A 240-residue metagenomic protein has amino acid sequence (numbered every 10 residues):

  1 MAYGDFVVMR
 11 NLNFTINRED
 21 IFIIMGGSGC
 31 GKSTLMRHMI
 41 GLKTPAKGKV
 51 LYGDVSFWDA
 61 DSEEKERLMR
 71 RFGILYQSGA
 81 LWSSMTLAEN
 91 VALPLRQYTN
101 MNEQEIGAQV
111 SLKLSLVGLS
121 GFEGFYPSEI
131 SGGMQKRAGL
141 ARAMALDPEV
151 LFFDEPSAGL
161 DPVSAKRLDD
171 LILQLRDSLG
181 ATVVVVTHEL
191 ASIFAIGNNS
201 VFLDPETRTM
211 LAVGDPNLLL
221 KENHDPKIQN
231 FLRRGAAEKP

Functional and structural regions predicted by a protein language model:
I40: Helix-to-loop junction immediately C-terminal to a conserved catalytic motif
G48-D59: Conserved ABC transporter NBD signature motif
F57-G73, E103, L219-N223: ABC ATPase NBD coupling module
E103-G121: Conserved ABC ATPase "signature" region
Y126-I130, M134: Conserved ABC ATPase signature
A145-E149: A short, proline-enriched helix->beta-strand linker immediately N-terminal to the Walker B motif in ABC-type P-loop
L151-D154: Catalytic Walker B motif of ABC-type/P-loop ATPase nucleotide-binding domains
